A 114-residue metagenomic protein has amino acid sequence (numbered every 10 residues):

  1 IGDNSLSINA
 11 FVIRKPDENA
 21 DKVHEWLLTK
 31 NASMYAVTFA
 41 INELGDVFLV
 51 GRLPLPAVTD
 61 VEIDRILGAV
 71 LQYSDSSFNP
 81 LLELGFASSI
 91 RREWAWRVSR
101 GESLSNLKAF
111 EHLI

Functional and structural regions predicted by a protein language model:
I1, V23-L27, L67-V70: Short, Φ-rich (hydrophobic/aromatic) sequence segments
I1-I8, L113: N-terminal accessory segment detector
S5, R14-K15, L55-A57: Short, surface-exposed beta-strand-loop junctions and turns on beta-sheet-rich folds
N9-V50: Short, internal acidic amphipathic alpha-helical interface segments that mediate docking to partner proteins
K15-V23, T59-D60, I90-R91, I114: General structural signal for secondary-structure boundaries
L27-A32, L71, G85, V98 (+1 more regions): Generic secondary-structure transition motif, activating predominantly at the C-termini of alpha-helices
F39-G68, Q72-S89, A95: Well-ordered alpha/beta subsegment
L82-I114: Short, highly charged C-terminal tails/helix-capping segments
